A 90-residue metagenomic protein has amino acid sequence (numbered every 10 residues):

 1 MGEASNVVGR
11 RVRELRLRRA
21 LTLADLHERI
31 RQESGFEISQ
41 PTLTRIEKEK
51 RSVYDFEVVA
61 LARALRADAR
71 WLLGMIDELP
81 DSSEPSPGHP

Functional and structural regions predicted by a protein language model:
M1-L21: A short, Lys/Arg-rich alpha-helix, primarily the initiator
G2, R45, R63, R70-P90: Short, charged recognition helix plus adjacent turn of helix-turn-helix-like nucleic-acid-binding domains
V12, L23, Q40, D55-V58: Helix-turn-helix DNA-binding elements, focusing on the entry/boundary residues of the two helices that contact DNA
R16, H27, A62: The alpha-helix within a helix-turn-helix
A20-R45: Short alpha-helical DNA-recognition segment
I30, E47, E57, I76: DNA major-groove recognition helix of helix-turn-helix
K48-R63: Short, basic-rich loop-to-helix N-cap that marks the start of a DNA-contacting helix
